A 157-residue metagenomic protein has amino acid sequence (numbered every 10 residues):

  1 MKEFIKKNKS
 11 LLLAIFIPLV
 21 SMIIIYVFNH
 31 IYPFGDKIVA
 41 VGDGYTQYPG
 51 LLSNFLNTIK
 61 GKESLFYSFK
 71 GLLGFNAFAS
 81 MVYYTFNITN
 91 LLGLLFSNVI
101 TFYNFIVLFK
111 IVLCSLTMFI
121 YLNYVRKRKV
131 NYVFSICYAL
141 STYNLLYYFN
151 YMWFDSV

Functional and structural regions predicted by a protein language model:
M1-I31: Start-transfer (signal-anchor) and selected internal transmembrane alpha helices of multi-pass inner/ER membrane
K2, K37, R126-R128: Arginine residue identity/basic-tract feature
F4, T58-I59, V125: Hydrophobic helix-cap positions at the C-terminus of alpha-helices in RecA-like/P-loop ATPase nucleotide-binding cores
L12-F16, F105, Y132-I136: Hydrophobic alpha-helical transmembrane segments
S21-M118, I136-V157: Membrane-interface coil-to-helix junctions
T117-N131: Transmembrane alpha-helical segments of multipass membrane enzymes and assembly factors that act on membrane-embedded
